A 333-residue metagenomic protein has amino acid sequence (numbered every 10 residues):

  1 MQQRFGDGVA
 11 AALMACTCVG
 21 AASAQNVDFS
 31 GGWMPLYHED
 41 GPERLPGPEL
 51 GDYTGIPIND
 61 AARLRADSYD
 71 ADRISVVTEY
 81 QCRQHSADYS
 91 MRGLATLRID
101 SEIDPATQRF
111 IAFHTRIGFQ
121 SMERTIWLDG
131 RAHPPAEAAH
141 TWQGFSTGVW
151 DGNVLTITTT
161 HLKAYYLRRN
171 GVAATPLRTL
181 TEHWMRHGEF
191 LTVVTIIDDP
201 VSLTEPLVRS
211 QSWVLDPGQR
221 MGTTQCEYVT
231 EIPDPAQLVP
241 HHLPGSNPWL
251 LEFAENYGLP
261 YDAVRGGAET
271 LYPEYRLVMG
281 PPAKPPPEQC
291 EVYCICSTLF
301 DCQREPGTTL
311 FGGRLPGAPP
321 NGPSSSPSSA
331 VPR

Functional and structural regions predicted by a protein language model:
M1-A12: Bacterial N-terminal signal peptides that target proteins for export
Q3, A22-A24: Short linear motifs centered on Gly/Pro in flexible linkers and helix caps
A11-A12, V19-A22: Cleavable N-terminal signal peptides
A12-A15, D52: A detector of low-complexity, intrinsically disordered, Ser/Thr/Gly/Pro/Ala-rich segments
T17-C18, S68: Generic low-complexity, intrinsically disordered sequence content enriched in small uncharged/hydrophobic residues
A24-R333: PEST-like low-complexity, intrinsically disordered acidic/proline/serine-rich tracts that flank trafficking/processing
